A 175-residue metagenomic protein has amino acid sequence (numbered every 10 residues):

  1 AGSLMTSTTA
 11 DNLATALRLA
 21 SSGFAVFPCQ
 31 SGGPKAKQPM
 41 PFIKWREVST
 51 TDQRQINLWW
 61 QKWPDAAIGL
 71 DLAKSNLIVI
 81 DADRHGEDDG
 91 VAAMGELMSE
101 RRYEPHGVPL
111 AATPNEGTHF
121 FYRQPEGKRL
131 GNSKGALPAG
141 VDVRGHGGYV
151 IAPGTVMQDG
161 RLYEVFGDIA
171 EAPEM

Functional and structural regions predicted by a protein language model:
A1-M175: Conserved phosphate/metal-binding and DNA-contacting active-site motifs used in DNA phosphodiester-bond processing
